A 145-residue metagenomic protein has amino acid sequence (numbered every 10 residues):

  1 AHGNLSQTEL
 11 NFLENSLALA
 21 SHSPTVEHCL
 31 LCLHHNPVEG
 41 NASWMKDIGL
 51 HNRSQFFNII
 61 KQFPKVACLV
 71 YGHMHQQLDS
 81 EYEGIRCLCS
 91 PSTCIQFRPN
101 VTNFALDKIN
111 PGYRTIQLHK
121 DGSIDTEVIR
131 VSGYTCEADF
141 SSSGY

Functional and structural regions predicted by a protein language model:
A1-Q7, V101-L106: Acidic/histidine-rich helix-loop elements that form or flank divalent-metal/phosphate-binding sites at the catalytic
H2-R86, I124, F140-G144: His/acidic metal-ligating clusters that form di-metal
I59, E81-Y145: Binuclear metal-dependent phosphoesterase catalytic core
